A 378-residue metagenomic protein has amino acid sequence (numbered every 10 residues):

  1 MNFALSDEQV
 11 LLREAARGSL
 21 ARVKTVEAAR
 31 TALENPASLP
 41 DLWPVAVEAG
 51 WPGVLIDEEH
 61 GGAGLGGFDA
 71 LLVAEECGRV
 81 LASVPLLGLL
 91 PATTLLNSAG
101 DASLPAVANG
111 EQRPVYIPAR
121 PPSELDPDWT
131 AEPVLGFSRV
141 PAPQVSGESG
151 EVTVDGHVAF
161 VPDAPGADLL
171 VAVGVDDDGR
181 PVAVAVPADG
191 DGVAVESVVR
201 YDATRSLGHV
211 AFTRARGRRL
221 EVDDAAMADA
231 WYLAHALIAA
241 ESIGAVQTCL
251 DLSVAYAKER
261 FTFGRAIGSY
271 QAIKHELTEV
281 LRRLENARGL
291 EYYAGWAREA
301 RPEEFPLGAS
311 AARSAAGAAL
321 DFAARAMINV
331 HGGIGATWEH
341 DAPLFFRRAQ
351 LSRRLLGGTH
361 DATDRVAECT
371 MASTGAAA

Functional and structural regions predicted by a protein language model:
M1-V80, Y232-A378: Alpha-helical interface subdomain recognition
A63, G100-V186, V198-R200: Glycine-rich, Trp-frequent "lid" loop and neighboring beta-strands that shape and gate the flavin cofactor pocket
L65, A159-A164, R200-T204, W231-E241: Short alpha-helix boundary/capping segments
S83-G100: N-terminal glycine-rich flavin-associated loop
D126, P162-D163, A194-V195, R219-E221 (+1 more regions): Short helix/loop capping segments that flank catalytic or ligand/cofactor-binding pockets
Q144-V145, D191-R200, R216-V222: Short secondary-structure junctions
S206-L233: A short, charged helix-loop
